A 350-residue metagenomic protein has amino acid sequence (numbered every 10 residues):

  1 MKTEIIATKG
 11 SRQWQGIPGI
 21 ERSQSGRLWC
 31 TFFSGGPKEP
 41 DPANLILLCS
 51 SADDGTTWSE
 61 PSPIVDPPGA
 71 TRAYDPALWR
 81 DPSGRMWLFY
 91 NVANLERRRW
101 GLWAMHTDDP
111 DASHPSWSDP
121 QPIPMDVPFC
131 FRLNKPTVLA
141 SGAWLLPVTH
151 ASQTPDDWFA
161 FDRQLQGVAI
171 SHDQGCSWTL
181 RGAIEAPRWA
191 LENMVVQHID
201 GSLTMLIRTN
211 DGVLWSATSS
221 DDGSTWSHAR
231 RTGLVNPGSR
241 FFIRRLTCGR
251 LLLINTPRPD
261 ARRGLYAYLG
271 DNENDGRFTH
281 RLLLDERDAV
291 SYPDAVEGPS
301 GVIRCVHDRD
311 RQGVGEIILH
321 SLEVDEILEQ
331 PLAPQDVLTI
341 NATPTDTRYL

Functional and structural regions predicted by a protein language model:
M1-L350: Asp-box/BNR beta-propeller blade signature and adjacent active/binding-site loops in extracellular glycan-interacting
